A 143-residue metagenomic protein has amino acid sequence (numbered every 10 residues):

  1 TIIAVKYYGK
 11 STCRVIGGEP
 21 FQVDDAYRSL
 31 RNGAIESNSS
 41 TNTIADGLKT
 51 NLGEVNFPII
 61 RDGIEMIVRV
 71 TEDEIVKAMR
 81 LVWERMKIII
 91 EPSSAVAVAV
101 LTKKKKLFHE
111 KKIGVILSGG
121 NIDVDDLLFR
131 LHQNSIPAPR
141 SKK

Functional and structural regions predicted by a protein language model:
T1-K143: PLP-dependent amino-acid enzyme catalytic core
